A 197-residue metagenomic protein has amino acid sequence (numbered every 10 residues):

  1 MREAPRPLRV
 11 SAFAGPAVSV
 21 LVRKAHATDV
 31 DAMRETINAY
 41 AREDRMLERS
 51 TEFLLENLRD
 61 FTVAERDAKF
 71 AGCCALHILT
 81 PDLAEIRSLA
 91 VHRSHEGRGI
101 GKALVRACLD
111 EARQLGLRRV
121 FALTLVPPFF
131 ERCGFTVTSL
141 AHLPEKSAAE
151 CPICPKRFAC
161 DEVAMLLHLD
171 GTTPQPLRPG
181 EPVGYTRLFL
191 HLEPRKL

Functional and structural regions predicted by a protein language model:
M1-F13, T124, A141-C151, V163-T172: Acyl-donor-binding surface of acyltransferase catalytic domains
R6-L47, E65, E162-A164, G171-L197: Short amphipathic alpha-helix that is part of the acyltransferase structural core
D29, D82, L125-V126: A generic "binding-loop/recognition-motif" signal
F53-D67, E85, F158-A159: A short helix-loop-beta-strand connector motif used in the catalytic cores of GNAT acetyltransferases and, in some
V63, K69-I78, D82-A90: Conserved beta-strand in the GNAT
K69, H92-A103, L115, R132: Conserved glycine-rich acetyl-CoA-binding loop
G97-D110, A122: Conserved acetyl-CoA-binding loop-helix of GNAT-fold acetyltransferases
R118, T124-K156: Conserved active-site alpha-helix within GNAT-family acetyltransferase domains
